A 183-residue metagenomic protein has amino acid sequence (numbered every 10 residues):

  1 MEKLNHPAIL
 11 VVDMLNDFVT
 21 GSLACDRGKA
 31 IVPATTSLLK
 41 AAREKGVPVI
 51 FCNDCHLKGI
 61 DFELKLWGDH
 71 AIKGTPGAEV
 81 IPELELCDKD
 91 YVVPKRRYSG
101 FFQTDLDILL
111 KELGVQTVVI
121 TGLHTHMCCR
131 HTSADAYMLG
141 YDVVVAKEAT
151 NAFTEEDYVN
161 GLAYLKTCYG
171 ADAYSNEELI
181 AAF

Functional and structural regions predicted by a protein language model:
M1-A8, T36-K45, G68-F183: Active-site-adjacent betaalpha module
N5, A24-C55: A short alpha/beta connector and helix-capping loop motif
A8-M14: Acidic-leg catalytic submotif of subtilisin-like serine proteases
V12, N53, K147: Active-site flanking residues adjacent to catalytic metal/cofactor-binding acidic residues
N16, L57: Short active-site segment of divalent metal-dependent hydrolases/proteases that encodes the spacing between
D17-G21: Short acidic, Gly/Ser-rich segments with clustered Asp/Glu that frequently serve as metal-coordination loops in enzyme
S22-K29, K65-A71: Short glycine-enriched, charge-decorated loop/helix-capping segments at active-site entrances that position
I60-L64: Metal-dependent catalytic neighborhoods of phosphoester/phosphodiester hydrolases
